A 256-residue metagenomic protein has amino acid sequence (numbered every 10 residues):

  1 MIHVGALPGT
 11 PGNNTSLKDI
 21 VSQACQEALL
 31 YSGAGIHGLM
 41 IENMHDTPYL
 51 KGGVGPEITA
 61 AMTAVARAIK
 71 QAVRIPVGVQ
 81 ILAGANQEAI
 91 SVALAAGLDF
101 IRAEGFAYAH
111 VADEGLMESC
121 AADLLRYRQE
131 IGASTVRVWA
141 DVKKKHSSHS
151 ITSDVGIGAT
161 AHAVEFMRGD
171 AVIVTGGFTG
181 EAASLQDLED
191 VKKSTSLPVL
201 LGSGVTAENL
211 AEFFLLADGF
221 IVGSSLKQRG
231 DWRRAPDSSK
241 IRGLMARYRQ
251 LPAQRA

Functional and structural regions predicted by a protein language model:
M1: Conserved strand-turn element in the central/C-terminal portion of the radical SAM core barrel that lines
V4-P76, G84-L197, L201, A207-R229 (+2 more regions): Alpha/beta enzyme core
I41-E42, Q254-A256: Flexible, glycine/charged-enriched surface loops at secondary-structure junctions
I131, L251-R255: Solvent-exposed amphipathic alpha-helical surface segments
R234-P252: Short, basic/aromatic-enriched C-terminal tail that caps enzymatic domains
